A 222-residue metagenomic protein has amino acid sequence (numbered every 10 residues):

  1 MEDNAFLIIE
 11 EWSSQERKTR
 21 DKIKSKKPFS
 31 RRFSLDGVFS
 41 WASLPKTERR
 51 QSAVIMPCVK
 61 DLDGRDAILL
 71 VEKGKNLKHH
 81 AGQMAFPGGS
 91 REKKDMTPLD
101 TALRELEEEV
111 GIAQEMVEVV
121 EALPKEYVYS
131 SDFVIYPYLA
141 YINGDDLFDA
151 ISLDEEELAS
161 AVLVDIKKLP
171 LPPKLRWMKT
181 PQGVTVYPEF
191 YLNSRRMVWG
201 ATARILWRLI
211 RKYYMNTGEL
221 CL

Functional and structural regions predicted by a protein language model:
M1-A85, S90-E108, I112-D149, K167-L169 (+1 more regions): N-terminal leader/linker segments that precede catalytic domains of diphosphate-processing enzymes
I151-K168: Acidic, glycine-rich loop-and-strand cores that form catalytic or ligand-binding grooves in diverse globular domains
P173-K174: Non-catalytic carbohydrate-binding regions of carbohydrate-active enzymes
